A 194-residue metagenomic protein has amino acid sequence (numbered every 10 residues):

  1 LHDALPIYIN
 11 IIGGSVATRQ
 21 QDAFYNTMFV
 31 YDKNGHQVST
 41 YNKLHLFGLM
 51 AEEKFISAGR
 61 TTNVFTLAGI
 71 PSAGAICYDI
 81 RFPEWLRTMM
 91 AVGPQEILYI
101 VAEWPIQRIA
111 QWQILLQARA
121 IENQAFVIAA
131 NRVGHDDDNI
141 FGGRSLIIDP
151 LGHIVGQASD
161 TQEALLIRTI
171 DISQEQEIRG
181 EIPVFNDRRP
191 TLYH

Functional and structural regions predicted by a protein language model:
A4-G13, P71, I80-I167: CN hydrolase (nitrilase-like) catalytic-core segments centered on the catalytic cysteine and neighboring Lys/Glu
V16: Short loop/turn segments immediately following the C-termini of beta-strands
R19-V92, E96, P105-I114, R179-V184 (+1 more regions): Active-site catalytic loop in hydrolytic enzyme cores
A23, R60, Q117, H135 (+4 more regions): A sequence-level detector of short, solvent-exposed, charge-rich linear segments
N42, A118, N131, D187-R188: Short, intrinsically disordered low-complexity segments
I147-H194: Long hydrophobic alpha-helical segments typical of transmembrane helices together with their membrane-interfacial
